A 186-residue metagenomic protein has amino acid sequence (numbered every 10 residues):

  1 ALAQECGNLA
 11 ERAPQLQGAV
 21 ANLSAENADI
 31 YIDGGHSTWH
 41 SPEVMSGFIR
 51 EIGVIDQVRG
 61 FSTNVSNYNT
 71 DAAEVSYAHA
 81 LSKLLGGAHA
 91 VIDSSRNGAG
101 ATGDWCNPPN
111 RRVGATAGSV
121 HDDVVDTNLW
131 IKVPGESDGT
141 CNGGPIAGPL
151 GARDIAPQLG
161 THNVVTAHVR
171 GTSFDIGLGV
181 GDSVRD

Functional and structural regions predicted by a protein language model:
A1-Q15, N22, A28-S41: Mobile, glycine-rich extracellular loop/lid and propeptide segments that shape or gate substrate/ligand access
Q4, Q15-Q17, Q57, Q158: Residue-identity detector for glutamine
N22, E26, S37-D154: Surface-exposed substrate-engagement region within the catalytic domains of secreted or surface-exposed extracellular
P145-L150, I155, L159, V164 (+1 more regions): Proline/serine-rich, acidic intrinsically disordered regulatory regions in eukaryotic membrane-signaling
A167-D186: Composition-driven, intrinsically disordered low-complexity tracts enriched in small residues
